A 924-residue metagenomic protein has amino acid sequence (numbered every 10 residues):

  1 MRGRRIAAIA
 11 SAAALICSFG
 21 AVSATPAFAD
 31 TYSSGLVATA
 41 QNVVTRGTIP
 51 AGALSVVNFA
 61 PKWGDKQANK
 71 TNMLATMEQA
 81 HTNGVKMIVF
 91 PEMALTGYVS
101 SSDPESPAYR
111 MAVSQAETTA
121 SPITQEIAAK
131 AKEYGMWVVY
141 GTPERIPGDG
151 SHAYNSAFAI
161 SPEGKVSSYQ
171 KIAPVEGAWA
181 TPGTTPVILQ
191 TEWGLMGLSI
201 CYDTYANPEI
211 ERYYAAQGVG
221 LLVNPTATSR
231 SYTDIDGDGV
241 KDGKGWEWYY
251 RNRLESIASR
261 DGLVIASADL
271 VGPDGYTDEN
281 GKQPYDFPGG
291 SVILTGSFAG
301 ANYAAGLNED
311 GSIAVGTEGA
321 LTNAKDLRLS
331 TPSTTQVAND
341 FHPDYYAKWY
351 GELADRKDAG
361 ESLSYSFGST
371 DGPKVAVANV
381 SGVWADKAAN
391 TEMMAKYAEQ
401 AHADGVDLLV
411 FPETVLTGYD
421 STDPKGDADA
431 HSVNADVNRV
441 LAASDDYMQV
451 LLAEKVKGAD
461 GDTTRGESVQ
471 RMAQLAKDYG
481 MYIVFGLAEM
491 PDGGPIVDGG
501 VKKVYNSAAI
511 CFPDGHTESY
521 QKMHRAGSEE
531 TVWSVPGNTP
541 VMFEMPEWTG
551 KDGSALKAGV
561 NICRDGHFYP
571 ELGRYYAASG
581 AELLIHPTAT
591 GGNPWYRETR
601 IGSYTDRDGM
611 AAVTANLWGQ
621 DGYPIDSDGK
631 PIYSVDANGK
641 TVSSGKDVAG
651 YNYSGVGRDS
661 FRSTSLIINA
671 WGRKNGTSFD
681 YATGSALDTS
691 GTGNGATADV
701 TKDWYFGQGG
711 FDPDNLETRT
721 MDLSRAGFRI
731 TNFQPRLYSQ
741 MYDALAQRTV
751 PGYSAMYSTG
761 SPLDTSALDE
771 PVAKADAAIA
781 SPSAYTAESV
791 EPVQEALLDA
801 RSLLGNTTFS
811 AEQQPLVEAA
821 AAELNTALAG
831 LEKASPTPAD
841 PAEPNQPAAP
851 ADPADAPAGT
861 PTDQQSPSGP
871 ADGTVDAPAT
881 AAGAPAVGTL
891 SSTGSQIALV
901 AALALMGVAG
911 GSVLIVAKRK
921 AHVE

Functional and structural regions predicted by a protein language model:
S11-G20, G894, L905-G910: Hydrophobic core
F19-S33: Sec-dependent signal peptide cleavage junction
T31-N42, R260-D371, R607, A611 (+1 more regions): C-terminal beta-strand edge segments of enzyme domains
A75-P162, S229-S256, R260-L263, E399-P513 (+2 more regions): Cys-nucleophile CN-hydrolase/nitrilase-fold catalytic domain and related Cys-dependent amidase chemistry that acts on
A129, R145-S256, G311-S333, V337-A347 (+8 more regions): Active-site catalytic loop in hydrolytic enzyme cores
S761, A827-S892: C-terminal low-complexity, Ser/Thr- and acidic/Pro-rich disordered "stalk" regions positioned immediately N-terminal
P762-Q846: Beta-rich interaction/scaffold domains
S895-R919: A cross-kingdom C-terminal cell-surface attachment/processing module
